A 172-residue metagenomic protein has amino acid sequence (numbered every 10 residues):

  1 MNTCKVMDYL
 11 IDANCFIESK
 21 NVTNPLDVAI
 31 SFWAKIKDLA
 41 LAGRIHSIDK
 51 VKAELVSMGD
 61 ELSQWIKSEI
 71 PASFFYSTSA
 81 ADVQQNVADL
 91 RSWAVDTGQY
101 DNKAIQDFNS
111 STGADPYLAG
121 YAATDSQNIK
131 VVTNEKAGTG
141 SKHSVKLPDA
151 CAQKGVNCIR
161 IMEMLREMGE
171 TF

Functional and structural regions predicted by a protein language model:
N2-T3, Q127-I129, K136-F172: Acidic, PIN/NYN-like endoribonuclease modules and their adjacent C-terminal/linker elements
V6: Conserved catalytic motifs of the protein kinase core domain
Y9, A13-Q127, A137: Active-site-proximal, substrate-binding regions of enzyme catalytic domains and RNA-binding/basic surfaces
